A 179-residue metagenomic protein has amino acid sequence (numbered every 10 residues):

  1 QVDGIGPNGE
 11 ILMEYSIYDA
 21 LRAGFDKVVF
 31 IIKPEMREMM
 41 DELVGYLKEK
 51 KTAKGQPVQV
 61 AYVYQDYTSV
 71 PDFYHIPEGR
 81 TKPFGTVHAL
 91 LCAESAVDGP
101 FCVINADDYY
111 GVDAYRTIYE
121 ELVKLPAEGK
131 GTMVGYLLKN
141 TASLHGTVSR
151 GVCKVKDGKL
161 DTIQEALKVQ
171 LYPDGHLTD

Functional and structural regions predicted by a protein language model:
Q1-K51, Q65, G99: N-terminal glycine-rich phosphate-binding loop and ensuing alpha1 helix
L12-S16, G85-C92, T117: Well-ordered alpha-helical segments embedded in enzymatic catalytic cores
M13, A93, D107, L137: Residue-level signal for inorganic ion chemistry
F30, Y62, V103, M133-V134: Structural beta-sheet core signal
E49-P100: Short phosphate-binding loop-to-helix
G99-Y109: Short beta-strand-to-loop acidic/aromatic patch adjacent to the donor-nucleotide binding site
V112-D179: Conserved core of the sugar-phosphate nucleotidyltransferase
